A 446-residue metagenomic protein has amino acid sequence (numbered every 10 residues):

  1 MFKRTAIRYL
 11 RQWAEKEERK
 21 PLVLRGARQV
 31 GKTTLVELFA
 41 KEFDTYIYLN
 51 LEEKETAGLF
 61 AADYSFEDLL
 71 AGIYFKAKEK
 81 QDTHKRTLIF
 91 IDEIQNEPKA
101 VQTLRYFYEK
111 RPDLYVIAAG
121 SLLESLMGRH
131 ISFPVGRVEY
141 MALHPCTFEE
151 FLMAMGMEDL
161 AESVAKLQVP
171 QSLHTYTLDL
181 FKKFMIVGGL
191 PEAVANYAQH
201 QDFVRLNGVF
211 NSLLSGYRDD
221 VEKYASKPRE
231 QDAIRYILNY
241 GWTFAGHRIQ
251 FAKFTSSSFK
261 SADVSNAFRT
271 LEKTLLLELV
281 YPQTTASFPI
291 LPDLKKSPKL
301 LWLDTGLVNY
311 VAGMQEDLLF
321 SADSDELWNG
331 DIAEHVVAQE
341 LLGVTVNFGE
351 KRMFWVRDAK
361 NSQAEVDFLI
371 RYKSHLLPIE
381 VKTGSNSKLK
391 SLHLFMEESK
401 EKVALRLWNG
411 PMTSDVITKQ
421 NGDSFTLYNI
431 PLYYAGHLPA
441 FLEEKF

Functional and structural regions predicted by a protein language model:
M1-E17: Pre-Walker A adenine-sensing motif
A14-L22, Q29, L38-T45, E272-F446: A cross-kingdom feature that marks ATP-driven nucleic-acid transaction machinery
K32: Conserved lysine of the Walker
E42-T56: Conserved catalytic segments around the Walker B and adjacent sensor/switch elements of P-loop NTPase domains
E53-K85: Short glycine-rich substrate-engagement loop in P-loop NTPases that contacts/grips substrate
F90, Y115-S121, A142: Structural recognition of the conserved hydrophobic beta-strand(s) that form the central parallel beta-sheet of P-loop
E124-Y140, M153-M157: Short regulatory helix/loop adjacent to the ATP-binding pocket of P-loop NTPases
M153-V336, V346, M353-N361: Interdomain hinge/linker elements that couple catalytic modules in large macromolecular machines
